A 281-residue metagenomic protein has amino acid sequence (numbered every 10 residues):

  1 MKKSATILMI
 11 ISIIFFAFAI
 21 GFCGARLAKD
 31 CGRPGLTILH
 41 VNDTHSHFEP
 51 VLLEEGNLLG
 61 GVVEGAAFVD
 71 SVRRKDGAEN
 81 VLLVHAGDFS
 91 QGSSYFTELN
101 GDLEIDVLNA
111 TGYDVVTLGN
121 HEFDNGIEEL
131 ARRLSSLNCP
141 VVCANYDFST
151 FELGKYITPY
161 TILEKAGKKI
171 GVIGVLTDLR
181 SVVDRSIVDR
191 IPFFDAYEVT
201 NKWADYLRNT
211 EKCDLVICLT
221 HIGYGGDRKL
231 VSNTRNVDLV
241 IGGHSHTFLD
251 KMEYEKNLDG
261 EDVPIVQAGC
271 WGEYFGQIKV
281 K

Functional and structural regions predicted by a protein language model:
M1-I13: N-terminal Sec-pathway targeting helices
I14-A25: Hydrophobic alpha-helical membrane-insertion segments, chiefly the h-region of N-terminal signal peptides
G24-K281: Acidic, metal/ion-coordinating pockets
